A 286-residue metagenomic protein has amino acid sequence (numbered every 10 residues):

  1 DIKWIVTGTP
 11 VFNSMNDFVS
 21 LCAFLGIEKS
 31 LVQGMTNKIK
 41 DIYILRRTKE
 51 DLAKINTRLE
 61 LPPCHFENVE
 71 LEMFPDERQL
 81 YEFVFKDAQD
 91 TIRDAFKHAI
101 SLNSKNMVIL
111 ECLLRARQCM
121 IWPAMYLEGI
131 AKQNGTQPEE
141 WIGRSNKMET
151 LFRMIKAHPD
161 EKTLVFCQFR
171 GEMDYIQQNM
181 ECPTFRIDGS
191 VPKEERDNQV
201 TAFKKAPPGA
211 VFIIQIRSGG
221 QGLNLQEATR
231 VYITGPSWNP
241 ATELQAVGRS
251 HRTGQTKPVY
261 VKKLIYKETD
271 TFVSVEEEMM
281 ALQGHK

Functional and structural regions predicted by a protein language model:
D1-G34: Signature of the SF2 helicase/ATPase Hel1-core->accessory helical subdomain module
D1-I2, N16, S20, C64-F66 (+3 more regions): Short glycine-/polar-rich loops that comprise or flank the Walker A/P-loop and associated switch/sensor motifs
T7, F18, K40, F74 (+10 more regions): Generic structural signal for small/hydrophobic residues in well-ordered secondary structure, especially within
T9-F12, G26, L45, D76-R78 (+8 more regions): Short, solvent-exposed loop/turn segments at secondary-structure junctions
S14-M15, M173-Y175, V211-T229, G235 (+1 more regions): SF2 helicase motor core recognition
A23-G129, V261, Q283-H285: Inter-lobe coupling linker of SF2 helicases/translocases
R58-E77, A99-F212, I216-L223: Conserved Helicase C-terminal RecA-like lobe
W238-V247, H251-K286: A conserved SF2-helicase RecA2
